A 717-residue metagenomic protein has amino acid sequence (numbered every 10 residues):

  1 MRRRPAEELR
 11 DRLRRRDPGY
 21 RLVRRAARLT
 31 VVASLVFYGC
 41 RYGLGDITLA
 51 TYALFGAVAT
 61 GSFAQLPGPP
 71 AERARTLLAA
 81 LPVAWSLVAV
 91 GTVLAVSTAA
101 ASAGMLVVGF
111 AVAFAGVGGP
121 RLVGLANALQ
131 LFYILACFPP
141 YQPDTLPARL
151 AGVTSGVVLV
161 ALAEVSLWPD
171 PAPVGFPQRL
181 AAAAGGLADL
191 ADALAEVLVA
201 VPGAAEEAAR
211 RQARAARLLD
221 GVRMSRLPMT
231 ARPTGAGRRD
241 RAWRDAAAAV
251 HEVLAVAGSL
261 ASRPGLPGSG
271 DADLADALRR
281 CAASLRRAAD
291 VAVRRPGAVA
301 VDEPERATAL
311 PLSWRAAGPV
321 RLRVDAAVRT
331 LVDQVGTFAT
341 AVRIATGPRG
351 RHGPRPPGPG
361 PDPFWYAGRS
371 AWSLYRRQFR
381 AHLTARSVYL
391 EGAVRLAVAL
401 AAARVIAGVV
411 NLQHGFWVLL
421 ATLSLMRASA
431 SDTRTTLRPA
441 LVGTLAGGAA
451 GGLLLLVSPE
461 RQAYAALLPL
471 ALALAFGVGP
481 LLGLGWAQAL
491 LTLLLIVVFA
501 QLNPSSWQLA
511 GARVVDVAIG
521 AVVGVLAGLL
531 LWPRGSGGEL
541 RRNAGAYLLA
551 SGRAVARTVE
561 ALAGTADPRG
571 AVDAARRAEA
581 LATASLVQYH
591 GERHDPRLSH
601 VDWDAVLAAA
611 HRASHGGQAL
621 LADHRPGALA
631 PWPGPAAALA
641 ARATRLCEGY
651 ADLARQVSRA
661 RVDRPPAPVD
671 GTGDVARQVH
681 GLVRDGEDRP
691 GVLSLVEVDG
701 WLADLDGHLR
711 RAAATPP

Functional and structural regions predicted by a protein language model:
M1-A161, L167-W168, L322, D333 (+7 more regions): Alpha-helical transmembrane segments and their membrane-interface boundaries that form or gate the permeation pathway
M1-T30, S34, Y42, Q65-L66 (+6 more regions): Long, hydrophobic alpha-helical segments that serve as membrane-spanning/inserting helices
G109, A113, V157-A161, G185 (+10 more regions): Residues on a specific face of well-ordered alpha-helices
T492-F499, V517-V522, G538-A578: Cytosolic/matrix-facing juxtamembrane and C-terminal tails of multi-pass cellular membrane proteins
R513-V515, V525, L529, V555 (+1 more regions): C-terminal catalytic or substrate-handling cores of phosphate/nucleotide- and metal-cofactor-dependent proteins acting
A608: Active-site-proximal helix/loop microenvironment of the serine DD-peptidase/beta-lactamase transpeptidase fold
H611-Q618: Membrane-embedded alpha-helical transmembrane segments of multi-pass integral membrane proteins
